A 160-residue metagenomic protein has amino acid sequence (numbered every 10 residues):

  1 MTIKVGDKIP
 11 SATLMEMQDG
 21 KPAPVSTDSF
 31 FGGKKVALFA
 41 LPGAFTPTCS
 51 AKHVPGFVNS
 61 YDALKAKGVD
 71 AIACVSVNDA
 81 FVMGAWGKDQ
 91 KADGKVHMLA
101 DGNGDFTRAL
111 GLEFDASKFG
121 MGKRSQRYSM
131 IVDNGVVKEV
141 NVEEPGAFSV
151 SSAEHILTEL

Functional and structural regions predicted by a protein language model:
M1-L160: Chalcogenol-based redox active-site neighborhoods
